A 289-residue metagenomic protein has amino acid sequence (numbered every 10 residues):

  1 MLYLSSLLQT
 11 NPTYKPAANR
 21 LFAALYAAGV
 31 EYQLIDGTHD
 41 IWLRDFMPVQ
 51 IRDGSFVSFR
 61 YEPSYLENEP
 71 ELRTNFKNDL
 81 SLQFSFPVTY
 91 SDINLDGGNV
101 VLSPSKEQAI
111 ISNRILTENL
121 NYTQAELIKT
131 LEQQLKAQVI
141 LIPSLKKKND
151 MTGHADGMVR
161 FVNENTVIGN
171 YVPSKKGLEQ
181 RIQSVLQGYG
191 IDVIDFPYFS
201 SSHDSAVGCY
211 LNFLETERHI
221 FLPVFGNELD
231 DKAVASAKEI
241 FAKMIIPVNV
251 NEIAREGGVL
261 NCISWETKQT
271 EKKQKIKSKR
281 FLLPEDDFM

Functional and structural regions predicted by a protein language model:
M1-M289: Histidine/cysteine-enriched polar flanking segments
